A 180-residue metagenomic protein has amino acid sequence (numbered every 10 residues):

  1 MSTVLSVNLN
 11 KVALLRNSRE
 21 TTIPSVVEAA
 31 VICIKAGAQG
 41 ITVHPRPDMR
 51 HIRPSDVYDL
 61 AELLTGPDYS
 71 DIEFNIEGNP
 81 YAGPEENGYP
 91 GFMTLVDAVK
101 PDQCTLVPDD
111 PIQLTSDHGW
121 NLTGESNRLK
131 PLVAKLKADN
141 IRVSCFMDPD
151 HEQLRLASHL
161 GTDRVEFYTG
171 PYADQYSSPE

Functional and structural regions predicted by a protein language model:
M1-P84, D97-V99, L156-H159: Conserved N-terminal beta1-alpha1 strand-loop-helix module at the mouth
V4-N10, K100-D110, T162-G170: Non-cysteine beta-strand/loop elements that form the S-adenosyl-L-methionine
N8-V26, N75-G88, T115-T123, N140-P149 (+1 more regions): Active-site mouth loops of central-metabolism enzymes
V26, A30, R53, V57 (+4 more regions): Aromatic/hydrophobic pocket-lining residues that form the small-molecule binding cavity in soluble enzyme cores
Q39-L60, P108-N121, T169-E180: Glycine-rich, proline-tolerant flexible connector loops at the mouths of alpha/beta enzymes
G40, D71, E77-T123: Active-site beta->alpha loop and helix N-cap motifs at the rims of alpha/beta catalytic domains
P111, R142-E180: Histidine/lysine/aspartate-rich catalytic loop segments that bind and position anionic ligands
